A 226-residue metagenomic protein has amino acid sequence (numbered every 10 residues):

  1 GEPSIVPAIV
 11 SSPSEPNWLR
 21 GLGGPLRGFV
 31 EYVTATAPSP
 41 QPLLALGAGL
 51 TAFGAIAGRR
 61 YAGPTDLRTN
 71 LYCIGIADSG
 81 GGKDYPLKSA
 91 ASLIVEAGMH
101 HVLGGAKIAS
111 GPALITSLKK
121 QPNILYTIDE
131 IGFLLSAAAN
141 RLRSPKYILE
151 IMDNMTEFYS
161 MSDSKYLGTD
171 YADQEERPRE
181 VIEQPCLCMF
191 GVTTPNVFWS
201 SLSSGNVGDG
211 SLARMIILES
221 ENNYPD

Functional and structural regions predicted by a protein language model:
G1-D226: Phosphate-handling catalytic cores of nucleic-acid transaction enzymes
